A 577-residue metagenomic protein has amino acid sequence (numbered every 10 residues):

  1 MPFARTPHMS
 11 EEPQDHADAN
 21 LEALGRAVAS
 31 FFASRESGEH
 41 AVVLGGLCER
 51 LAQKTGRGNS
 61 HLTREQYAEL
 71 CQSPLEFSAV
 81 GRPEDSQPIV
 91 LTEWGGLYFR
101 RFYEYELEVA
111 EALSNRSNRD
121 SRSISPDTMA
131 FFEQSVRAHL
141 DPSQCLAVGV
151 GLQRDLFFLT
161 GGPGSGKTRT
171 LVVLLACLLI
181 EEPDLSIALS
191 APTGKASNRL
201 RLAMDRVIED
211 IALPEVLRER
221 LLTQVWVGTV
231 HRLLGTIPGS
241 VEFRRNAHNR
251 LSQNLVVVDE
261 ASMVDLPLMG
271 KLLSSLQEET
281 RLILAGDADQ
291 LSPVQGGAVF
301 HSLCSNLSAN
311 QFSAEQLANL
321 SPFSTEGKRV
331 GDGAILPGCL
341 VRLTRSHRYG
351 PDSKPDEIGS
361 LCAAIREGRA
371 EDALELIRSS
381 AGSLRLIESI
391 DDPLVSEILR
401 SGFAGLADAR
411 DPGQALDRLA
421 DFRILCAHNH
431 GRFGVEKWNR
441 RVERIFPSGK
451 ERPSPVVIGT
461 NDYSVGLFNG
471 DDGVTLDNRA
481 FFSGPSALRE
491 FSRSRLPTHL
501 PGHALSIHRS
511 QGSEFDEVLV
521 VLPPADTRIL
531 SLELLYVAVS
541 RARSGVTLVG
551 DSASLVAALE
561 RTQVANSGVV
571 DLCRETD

Functional and structural regions predicted by a protein language model:
E65-P126: Interdomain "pre-motor" coupling segment immediately N-terminal to P-loop NTPase/helicase cores
R137-Q153: N-terminal pre-P-loop "Q-motif" helix
K167: Conserved lysine of the Walker
T170, L174: Hydrophobic positions on the alpha1 helix immediately C-terminal to the Walker A/P-loop
A191-N249: Inter-Walker segment of RecA-like/P-loop motor cores
G228-L276, G502-H508: Conserved RecA-like ASCE ATPase "motif II neighborhood" in helicase/translocase motors
D289-V456, D462-V465: Conserved helicase motor core of P-loop NTPases
D471-D577: C-terminal accessory regions
